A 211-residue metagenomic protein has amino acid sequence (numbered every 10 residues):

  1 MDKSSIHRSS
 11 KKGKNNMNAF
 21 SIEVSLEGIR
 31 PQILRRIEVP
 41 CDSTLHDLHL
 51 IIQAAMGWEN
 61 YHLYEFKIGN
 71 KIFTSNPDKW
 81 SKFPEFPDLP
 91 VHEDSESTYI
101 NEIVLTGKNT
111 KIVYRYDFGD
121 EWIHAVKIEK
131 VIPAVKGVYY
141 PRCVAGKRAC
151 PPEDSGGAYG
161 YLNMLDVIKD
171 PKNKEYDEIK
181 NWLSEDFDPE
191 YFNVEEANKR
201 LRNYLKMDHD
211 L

Functional and structural regions predicted by a protein language model:
M1-L211: Short linear regulatory motifs enriched in tryptophan with gly/pro/ser
